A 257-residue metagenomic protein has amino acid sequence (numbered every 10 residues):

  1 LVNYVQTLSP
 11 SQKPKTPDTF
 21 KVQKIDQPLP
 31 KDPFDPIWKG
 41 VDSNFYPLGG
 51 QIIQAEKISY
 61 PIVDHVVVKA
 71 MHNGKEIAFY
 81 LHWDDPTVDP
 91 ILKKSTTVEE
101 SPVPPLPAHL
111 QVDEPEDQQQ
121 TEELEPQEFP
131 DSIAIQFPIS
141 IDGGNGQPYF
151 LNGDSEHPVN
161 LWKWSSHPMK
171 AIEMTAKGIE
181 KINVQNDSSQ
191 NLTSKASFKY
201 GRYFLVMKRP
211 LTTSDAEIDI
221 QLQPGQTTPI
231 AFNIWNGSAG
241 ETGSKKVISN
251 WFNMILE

Functional and structural regions predicted by a protein language model:
L1-K15: C-terminal capping alpha-helices of c-type cytochrome domains
N3-Q6, D84, A231: Extended surface/linker regions that mediate inter-domain or inter-protein docking in multi-component redox
Q12-D42, S95-P168, T213-E257: Acidic/polar low-complexity flexible segments
G49-D64, D187-Q190: Short linear interaction motifs
I62, K69-M71, E76, Y80-H82: N-terminal accessory alpha/beta regions
E76-W83, Y203-R209: Short, well-ordered beta-strand segments enriched in hydrophobic/aromatic residues
N145, G153-S197: Short helix-loop boundary/capping segments
T193-G201, L205, I218-P224: Exposed beta-sheet edge/beta-hairpin loop segments within beta-rich domains
